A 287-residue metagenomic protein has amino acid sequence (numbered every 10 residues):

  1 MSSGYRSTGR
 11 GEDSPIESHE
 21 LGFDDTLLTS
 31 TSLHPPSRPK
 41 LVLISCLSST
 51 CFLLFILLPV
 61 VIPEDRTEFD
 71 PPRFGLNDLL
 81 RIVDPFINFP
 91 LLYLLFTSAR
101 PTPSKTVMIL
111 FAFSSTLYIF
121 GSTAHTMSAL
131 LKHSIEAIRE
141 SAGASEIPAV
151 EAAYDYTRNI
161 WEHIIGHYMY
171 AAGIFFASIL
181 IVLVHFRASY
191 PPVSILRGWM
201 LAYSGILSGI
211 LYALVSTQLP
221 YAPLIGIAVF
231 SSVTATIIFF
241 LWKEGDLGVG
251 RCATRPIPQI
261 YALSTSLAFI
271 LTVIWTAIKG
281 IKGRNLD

Functional and structural regions predicted by a protein language model:
S2-E146: N-terminal topogenic module of multi-pass integral membrane proteins
L43, R73-F89, G121, I165-I174 (+2 more regions): Alpha-helical transmembrane segments of polytopic membrane proteins
F52-L57, T116-G121, S204-V215, S266-T276: Aromatic-anchored segments of alpha-helical transmembrane domains
S98-P103, L183-G198, L247-R251, I281-R284: Juxtamembrane membrane-water interface segments of multi-pass membrane proteins, especially cytoplasmic-side
T123-S208: Membrane-proximal helix-loop-helix units in multi-pass membrane proteins
A172-L180, I195-F240: Alpha-helical membrane segments in multi-pass integral membrane proteins
L241-L267: Interfacial loop-to-transmembrane junctions
V273-D287: Juxtamembrane boundary at the C-terminal end of a transmembrane helix
